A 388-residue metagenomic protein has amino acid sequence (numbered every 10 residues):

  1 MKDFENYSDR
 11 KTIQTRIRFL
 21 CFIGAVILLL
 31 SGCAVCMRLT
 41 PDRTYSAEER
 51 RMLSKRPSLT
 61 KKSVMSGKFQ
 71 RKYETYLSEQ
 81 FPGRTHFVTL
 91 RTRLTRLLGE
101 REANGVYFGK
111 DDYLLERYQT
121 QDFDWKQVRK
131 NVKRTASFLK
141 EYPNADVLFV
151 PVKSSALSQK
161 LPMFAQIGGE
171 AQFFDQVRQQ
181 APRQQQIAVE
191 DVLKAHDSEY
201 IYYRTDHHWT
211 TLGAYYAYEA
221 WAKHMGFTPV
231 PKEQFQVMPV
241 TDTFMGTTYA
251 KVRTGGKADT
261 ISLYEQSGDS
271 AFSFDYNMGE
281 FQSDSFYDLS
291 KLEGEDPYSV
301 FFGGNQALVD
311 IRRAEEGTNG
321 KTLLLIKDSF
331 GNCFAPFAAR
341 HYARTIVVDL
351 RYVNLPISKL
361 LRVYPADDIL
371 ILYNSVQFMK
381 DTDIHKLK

Functional and structural regions predicted by a protein language model:
M1-K388: Extracellular glycan-modifying ectodomains
